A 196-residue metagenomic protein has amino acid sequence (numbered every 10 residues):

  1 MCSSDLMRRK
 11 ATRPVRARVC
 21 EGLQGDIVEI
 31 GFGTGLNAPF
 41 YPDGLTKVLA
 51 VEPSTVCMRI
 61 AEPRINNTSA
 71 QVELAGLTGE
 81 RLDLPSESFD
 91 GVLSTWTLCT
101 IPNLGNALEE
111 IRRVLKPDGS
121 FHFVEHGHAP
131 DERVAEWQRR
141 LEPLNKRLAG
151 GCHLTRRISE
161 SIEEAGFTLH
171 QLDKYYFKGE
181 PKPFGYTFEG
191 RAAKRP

Functional and structural regions predicted by a protein language model:
L6-D26, L36-F40: Conserved alpha-helix/loop element of class I SAM-dependent methyltransferases that forms part of the SAM/SAH-binding
V28-L82: Class I SAM-dependent methyltransferase SAM/SAH-binding core
E80-V92: A short acidic, Gly/Pro-enriched loop at the edge of an enzyme's catalytic core that lines a small-molecule cofactor
G105-S120: A short glycine-rich, Lys/Arg-flanked "PGG" loop and its adjoining helix->strand segment in the class I
H122-L144, A149: Conserved class I S-adenosyl-L-methionine
G150-G166: Short alpha-helix
F167, K174-P196: Core SAM-dependent methyltransferase catalytic element
